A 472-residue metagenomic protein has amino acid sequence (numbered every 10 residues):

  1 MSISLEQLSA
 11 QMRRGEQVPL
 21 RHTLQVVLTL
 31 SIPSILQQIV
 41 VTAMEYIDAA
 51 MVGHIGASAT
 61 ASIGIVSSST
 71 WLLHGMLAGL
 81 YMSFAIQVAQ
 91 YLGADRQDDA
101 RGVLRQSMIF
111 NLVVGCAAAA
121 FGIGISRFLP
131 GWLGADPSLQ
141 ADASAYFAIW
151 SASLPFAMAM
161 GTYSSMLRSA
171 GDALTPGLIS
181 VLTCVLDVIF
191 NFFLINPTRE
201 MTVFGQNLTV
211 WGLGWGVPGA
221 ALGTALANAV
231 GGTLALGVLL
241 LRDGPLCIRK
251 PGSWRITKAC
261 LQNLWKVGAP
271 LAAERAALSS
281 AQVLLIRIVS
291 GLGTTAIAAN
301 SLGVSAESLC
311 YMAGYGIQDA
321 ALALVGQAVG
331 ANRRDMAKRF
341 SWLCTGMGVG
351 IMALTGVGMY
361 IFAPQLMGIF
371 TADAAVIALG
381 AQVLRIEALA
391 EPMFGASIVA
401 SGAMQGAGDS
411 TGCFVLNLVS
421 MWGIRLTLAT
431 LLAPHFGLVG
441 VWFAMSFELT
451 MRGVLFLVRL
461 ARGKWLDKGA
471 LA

Functional and structural regions predicted by a protein language model:
M1-S34, V88-P155, L186, T202-G268 (+2 more regions): Short alpha-helical transmembrane segments in multi-pass integral membrane proteins
V18-A50, H54-I55, S68-Q87, L112-A119 (+4 more regions): N-terminal transmembrane alpha-helices
T29-D48, I149, M160, A227-G231 (+4 more regions): Transmembrane helical elements of multi-pass membrane transporters/channels
Q38-I39, G75, G115, A119 (+12 more regions): Residue-level hotspots within the lipid-embedded alpha helices of multi-pass solute transporters
I39-A61, P130-P137, F193-P197, N207 (+6 more regions): Helix-terminus/linker motif at the lipid-water interface of multi-pass membrane proteins
Y46-A50, F128, T162-M166, V188-F193 (+8 more regions): Alpha-helical transmembrane segments of multipass membrane proteins
M51-W71, P137-A145, V217-L222, A259-V267 (+4 more regions): Interfacial/gating helices of multi-pass transporter permease domains
T60-A120, A157-P176, I286, A299-A363 (+1 more regions): Small-residue-rich hydrophobic transmembrane alpha-helices
